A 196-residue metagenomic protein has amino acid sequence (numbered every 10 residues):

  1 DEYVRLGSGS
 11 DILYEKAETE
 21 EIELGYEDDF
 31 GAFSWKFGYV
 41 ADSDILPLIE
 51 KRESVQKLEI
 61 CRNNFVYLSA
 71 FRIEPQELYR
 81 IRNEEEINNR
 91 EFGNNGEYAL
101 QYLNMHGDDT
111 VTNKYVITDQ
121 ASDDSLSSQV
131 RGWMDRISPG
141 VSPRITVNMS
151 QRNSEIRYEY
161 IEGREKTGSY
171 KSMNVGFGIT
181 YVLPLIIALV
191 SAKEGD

Functional and structural regions predicted by a protein language model:
E2-V182, K193: Phosphate-coordinating catalytic segments in nucleotide- and nucleic-acid-processing enzymes
P184-I186: Active-site-proximal loop/helix segments of hydrolase catalytic cores
A188-D196: A short, proline-enriched helix->beta-strand linker immediately N-terminal to the Walker B motif in ABC-type P-loop
